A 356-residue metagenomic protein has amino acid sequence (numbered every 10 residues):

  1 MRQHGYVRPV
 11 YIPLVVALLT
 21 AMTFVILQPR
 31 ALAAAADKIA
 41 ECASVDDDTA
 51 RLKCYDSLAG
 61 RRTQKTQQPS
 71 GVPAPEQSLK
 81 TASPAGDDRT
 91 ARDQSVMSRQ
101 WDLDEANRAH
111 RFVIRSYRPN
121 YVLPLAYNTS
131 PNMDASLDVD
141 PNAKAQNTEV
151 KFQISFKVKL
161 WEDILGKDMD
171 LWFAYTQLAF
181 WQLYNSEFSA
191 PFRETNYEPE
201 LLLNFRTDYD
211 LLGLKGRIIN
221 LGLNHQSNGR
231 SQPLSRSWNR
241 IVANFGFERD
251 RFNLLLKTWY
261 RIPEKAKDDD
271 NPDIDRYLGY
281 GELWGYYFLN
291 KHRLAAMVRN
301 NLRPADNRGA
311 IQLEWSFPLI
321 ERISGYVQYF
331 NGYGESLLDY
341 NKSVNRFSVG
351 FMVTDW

Functional and structural regions predicted by a protein language model:
M1-Y11: N-terminal secretory signal peptides that target proteins for export/translocation
P13-I26: Bacterial N-terminal signal peptides
L32-Q68: Alpha-helical, heptad-rich or low-complexity scaffold/stalk segments that mediate oligomerization or tethering
R51, L165, N253, R293-A295 (+1 more regions): Membrane-spanning beta-strand positions in outer-membrane beta-barrel proteins
A59, T63-P191, T195-P199: Outer-membrane beta-barrel initiation region
T129-D140, Q146, W161-Y287, V298 (+2 more regions): Outer-membrane pore/translocation modules
E149, Q153-S155, E198-E200, V242 (+3 more regions): Membrane-embedded beta-strand positions in outer-membrane beta-barrel channels/transporters
S343-W356: Outer-membrane beta-barrel "beta-signal"
